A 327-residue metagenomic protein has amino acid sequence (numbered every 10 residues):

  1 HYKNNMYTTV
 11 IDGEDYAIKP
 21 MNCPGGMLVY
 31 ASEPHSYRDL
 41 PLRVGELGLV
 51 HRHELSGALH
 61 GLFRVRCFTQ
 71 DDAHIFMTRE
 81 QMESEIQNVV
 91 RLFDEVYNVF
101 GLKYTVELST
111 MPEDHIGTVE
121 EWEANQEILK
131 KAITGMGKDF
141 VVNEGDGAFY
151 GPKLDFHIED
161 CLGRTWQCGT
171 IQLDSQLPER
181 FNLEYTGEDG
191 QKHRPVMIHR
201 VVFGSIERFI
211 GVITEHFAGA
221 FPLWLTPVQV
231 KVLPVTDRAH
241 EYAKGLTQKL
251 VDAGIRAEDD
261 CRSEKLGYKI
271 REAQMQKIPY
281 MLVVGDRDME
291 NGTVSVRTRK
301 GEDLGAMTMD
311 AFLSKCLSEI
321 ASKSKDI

Functional and structural regions predicted by a protein language model:
H1-I327: NTP/phosphate- and nucleic-acid-binding module
